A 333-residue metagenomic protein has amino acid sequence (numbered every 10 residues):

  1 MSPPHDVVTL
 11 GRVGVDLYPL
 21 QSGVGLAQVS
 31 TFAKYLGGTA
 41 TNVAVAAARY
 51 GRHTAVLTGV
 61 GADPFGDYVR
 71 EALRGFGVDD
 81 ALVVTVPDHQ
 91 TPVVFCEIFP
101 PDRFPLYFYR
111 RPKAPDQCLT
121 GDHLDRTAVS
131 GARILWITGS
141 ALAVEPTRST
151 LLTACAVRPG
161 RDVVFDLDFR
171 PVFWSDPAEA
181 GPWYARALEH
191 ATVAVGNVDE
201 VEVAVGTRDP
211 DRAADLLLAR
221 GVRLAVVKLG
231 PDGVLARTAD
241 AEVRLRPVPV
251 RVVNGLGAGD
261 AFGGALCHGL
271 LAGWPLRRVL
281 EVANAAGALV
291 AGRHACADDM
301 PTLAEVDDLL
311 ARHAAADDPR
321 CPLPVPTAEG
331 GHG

Functional and structural regions predicted by a protein language model:
M1-D79, D102, R251-V253, D317 (+1 more regions): Glycine-rich phosphate/adenosyl-contacting loop at the front of the ribokinase-like
M1-V8, G206-G333: Conserved phosphate-binding/catalytic region of the ribokinase-like
V45, V93-E97, G233-A236: Short beta-strand scaffold segments in enzyme catalytic cores
A47, N197, G259: Short, conserved phosphate/pyrophosphate- and ester-handling motifs at nucleotide-, phospho-/glycolipid
H53-I137, D307-G333: Conserved N-terminal subdomain of the carbohydrate kinase-like
H53-T54, D80, R161-V163, A225: Hydrophobic anchor at the start of a short beta-strand that flanks the dinucleotide cofactor-binding loop
I134-L216, D232-V234: Conserved beta-alpha-beta core of the PfkB/ribokinase-like small-molecule kinase fold
